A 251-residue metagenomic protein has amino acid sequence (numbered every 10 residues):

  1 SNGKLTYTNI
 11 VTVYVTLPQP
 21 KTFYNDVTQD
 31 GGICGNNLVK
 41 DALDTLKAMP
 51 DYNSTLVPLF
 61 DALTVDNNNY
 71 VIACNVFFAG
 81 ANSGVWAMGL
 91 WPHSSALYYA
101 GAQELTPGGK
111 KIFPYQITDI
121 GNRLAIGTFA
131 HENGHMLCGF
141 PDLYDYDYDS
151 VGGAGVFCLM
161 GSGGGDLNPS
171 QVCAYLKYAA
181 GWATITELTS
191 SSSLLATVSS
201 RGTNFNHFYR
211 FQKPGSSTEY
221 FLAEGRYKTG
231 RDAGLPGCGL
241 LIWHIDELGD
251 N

Functional and structural regions predicted by a protein language model:
S1-G108: Active-site-proximal segments of metallohydrolase catalytic domains
A73-G237, W243-L248: Extracellular hydrolytic enzyme modules, especially secreted metalloproteases of the metzincin/thermolysin-like class
